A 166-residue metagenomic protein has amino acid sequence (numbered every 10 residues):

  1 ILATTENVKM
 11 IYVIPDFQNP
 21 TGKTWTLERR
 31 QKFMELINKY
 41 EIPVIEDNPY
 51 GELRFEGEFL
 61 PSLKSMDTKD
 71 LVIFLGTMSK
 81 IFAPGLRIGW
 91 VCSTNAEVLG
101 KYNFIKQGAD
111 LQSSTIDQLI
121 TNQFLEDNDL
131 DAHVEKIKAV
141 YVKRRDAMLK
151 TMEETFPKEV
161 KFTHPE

Functional and structural regions predicted by a protein language model:
I1-F55: Active-site phosphate-binding strand-loop segment of PLP-dependent enzymes
K23-T24, E56, M66, Y102-I105: Residue-level signal for well-ordered alpha-helical positions
R30-M34, L60-K64, L99, L149: Short amphipathic alpha-helical segments and helix-helix/interface helices
I37-Y40, V44, L63, M148-M152: A generic "structured core" feature
I42, V72, V160: Short, conserved active-site loop motifs that form the nucleotide-linked donor/cofactor pocket
T68-A139: Conserved core segment of the aminotransferase class I/II
N122, A139-L149, E159-E166: Conserved glycine-rich beta-strand-loop-beta hairpin in the small C-terminal domain of fold type I
